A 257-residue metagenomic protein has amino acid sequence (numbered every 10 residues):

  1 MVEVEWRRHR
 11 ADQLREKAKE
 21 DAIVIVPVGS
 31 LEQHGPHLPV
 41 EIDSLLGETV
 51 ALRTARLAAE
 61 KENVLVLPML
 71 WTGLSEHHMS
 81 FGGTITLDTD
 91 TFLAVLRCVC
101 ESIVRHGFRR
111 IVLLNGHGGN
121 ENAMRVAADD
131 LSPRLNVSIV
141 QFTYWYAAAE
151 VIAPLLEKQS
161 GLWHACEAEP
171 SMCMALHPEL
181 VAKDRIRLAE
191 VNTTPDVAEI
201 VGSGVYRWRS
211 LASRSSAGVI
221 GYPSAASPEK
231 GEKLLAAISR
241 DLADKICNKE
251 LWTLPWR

Functional and structural regions predicted by a protein language model:
M1-R110, G118-R257: Extended, histidine- and acidic-residue-enriched regions that form the cofactor-binding/catalytic faces
